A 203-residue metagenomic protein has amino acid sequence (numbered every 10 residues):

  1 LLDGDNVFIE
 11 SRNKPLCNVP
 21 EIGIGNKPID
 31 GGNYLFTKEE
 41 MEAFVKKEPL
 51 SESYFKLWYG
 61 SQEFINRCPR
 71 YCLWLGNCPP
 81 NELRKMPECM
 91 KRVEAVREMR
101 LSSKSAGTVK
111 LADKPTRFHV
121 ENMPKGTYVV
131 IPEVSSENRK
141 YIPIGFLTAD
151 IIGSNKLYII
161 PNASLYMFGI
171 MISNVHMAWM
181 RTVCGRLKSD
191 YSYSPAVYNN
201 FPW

Functional and structural regions predicted by a protein language model:
L1-W203: Polybasic, glycine- and aromatic-enriched phosphate-binding surface used to engage nucleic acids
